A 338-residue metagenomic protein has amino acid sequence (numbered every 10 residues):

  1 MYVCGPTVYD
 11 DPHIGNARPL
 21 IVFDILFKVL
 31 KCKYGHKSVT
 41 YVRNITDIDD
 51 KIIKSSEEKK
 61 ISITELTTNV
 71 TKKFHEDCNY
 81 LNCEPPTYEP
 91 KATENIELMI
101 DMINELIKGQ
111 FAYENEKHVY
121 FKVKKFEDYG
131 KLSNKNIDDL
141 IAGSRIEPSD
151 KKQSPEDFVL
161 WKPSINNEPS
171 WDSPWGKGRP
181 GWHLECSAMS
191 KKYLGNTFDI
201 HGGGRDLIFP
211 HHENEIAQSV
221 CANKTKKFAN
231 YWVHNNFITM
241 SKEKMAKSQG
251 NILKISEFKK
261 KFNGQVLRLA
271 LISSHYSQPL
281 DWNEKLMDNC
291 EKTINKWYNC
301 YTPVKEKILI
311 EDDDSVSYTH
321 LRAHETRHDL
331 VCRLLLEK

Functional and structural regions predicted by a protein language model:
M1-N82: N-terminal, positively charged nucleic-acid-binding surface of large information/translation enzymes
M1-Y9, L20-D24, E76, E97-K305: Alpha-helical recognition segments enriched in aromatics with Gly/Pro capping that present substrate-recognition
H13, H183, T319-A323: Conserved adenylation A10 loop of the ANL superfamily
H36-S38, P86, T197, F228-A229: A generic structural signal for alpha->beta connector loops
I45-I48, V70-F74, E84-M99, E116-F126: Short, glycine/charge-rich beta-strand/loop segments that flank catalytic centers and engage negatively charged groups
V70-T71, I294, S317: Short amphipathic alpha-helical coiled-coil/interface segments
I310-L321: Short, intrinsically disordered, charge-balanced linker/junction segments flanking boundaries in proteins
T319-L330, K338: Conserved small/polar residues in nucleotide/adenosyl-binding loops
